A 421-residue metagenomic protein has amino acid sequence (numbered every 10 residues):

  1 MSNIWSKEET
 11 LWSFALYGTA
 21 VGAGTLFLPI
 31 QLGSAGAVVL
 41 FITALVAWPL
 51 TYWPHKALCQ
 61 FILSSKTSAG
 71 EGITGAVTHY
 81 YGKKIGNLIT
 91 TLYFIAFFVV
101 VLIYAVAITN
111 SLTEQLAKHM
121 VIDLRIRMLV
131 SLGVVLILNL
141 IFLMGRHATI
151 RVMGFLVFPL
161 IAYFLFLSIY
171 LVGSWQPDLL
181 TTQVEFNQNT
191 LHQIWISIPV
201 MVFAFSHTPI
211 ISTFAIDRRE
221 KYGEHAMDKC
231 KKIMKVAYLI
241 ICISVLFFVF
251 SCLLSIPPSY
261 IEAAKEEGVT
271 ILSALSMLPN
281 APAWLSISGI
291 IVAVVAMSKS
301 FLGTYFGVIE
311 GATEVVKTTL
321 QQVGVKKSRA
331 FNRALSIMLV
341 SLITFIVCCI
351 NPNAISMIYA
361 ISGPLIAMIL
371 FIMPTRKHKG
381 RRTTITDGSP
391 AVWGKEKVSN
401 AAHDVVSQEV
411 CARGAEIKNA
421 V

Functional and structural regions predicted by a protein language model:
M1-G33, T51-K56, T384-T386, E396-H403: Membrane-interface "cap" regions at the ends of multi-pass membrane proteins
N3, M120-G133, H147, G154-L239 (+2 more regions): Helix-loop-helix junctions that connect adjacent transmembrane segments in multi-pass membrane transporters
K7, P29-L63, T67, I85: Extracellular loop-to-transmembrane helix junctions
L11-A20, T90-T91, Q115-G145, P159-S168 (+3 more regions): Transmembrane alpha-helical segments of multi-pass small-molecule transport proteins
P54-I62, A69-M120, I290-V315: Hydrophobic transmembrane alpha-helices that form the core helical bundles of multi-pass secondary transporters
G70-K83, I241-S298: TM-loop-TM module centered on a large, flexible mid-protein loop between adjacent transmembrane helices in multi-pass
A105, N139-F142, F158-F186, V202-T208 (+3 more regions): Hydrophobic alpha-helical segments and their helix-loop junctions in multi-pass secondary transporters
I108, L112, M128, L132-S174 (+3 more regions): Membrane-interface loop-to-helix entry segments
